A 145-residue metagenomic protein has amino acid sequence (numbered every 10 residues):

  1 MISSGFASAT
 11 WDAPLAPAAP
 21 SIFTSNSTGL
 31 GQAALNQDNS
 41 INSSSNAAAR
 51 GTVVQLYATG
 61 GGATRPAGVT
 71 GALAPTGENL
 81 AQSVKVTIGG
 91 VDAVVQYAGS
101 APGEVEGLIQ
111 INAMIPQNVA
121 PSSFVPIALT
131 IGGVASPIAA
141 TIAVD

Functional and structural regions predicted by a protein language model:
M1-D145: A sequence-level detector for low-complexity, Ser/Thr- and acidic-rich stretches
